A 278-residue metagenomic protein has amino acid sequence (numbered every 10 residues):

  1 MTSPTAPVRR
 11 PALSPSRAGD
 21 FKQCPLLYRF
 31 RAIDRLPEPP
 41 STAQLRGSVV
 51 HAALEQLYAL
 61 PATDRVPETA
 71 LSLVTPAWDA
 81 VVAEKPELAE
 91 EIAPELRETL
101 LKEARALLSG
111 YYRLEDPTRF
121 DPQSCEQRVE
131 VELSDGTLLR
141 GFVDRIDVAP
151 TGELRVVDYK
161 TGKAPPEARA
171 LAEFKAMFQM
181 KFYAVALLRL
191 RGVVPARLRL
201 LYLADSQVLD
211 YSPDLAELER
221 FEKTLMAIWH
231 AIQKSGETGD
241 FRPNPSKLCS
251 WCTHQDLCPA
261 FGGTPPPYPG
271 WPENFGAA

Functional and structural regions predicted by a protein language model:
M1-P7, L13-L26, V129, V143 (+7 more regions): Anion-coordinating catalytic cores for phosphoryl-, nucleotidyl-, and glycosidic chemistry
V8-R10, P25-E38, K85-E87, G162-P166 (+1 more regions): Short amphipathic alpha-helical segments and their helix-coil junctions
A12, E68, T151, A184-A278: Metal-dependent nuclease catalytic regions and adjoining charged, substrate-binding loops involved in nucleic-acid end
A18-G19, Q23-A62, L101, R105-S109 (+1 more regions): Nuclease catalytic cores
D20-Y28, S48-V49, V66-E87, V193-L203: Short, compositionally biased low-complexity segments
L26-D34, H51-L54, A83-E84, D158-K163 (+1 more regions): Short acidic (Asp/Glu) and glycine-rich catalytic loops that position anionic groups and cofactors
A53-C125, E132: A non-catalytic, helix-rich entry segment at domain boundaries
Q127-L225: Mg2+/Mn2+-dependent nuclease catalytic core
